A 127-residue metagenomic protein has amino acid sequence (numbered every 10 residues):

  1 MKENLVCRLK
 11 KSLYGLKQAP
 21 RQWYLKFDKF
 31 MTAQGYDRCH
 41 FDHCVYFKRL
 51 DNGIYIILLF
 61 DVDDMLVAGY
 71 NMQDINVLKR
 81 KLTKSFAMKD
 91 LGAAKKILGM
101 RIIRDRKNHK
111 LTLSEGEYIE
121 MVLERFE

Functional and structural regions predicted by a protein language model:
M1-E127: Long, low-complexity, charge-biased intrinsically disordered regions
